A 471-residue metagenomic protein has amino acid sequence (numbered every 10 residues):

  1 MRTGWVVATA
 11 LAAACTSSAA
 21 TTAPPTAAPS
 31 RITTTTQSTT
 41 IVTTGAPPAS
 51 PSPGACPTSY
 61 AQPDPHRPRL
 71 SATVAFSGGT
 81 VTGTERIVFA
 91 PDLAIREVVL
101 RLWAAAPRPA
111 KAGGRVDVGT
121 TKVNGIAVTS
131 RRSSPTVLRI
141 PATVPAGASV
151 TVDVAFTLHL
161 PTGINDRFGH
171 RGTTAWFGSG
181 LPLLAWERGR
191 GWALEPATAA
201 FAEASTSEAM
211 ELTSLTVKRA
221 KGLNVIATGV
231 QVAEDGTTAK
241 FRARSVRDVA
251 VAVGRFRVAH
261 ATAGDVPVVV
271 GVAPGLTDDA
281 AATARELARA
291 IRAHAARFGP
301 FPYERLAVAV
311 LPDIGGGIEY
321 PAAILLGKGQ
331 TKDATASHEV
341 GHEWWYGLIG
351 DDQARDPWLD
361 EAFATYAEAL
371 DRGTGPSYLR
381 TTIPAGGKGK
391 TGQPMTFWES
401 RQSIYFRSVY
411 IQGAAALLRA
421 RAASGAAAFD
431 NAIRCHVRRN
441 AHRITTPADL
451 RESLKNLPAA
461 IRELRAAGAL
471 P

Functional and structural regions predicted by a protein language model:
C15, I41-T82: N-terminal, polar/Ser/Thr-rich
A75-S77, A281, G316, R439-P471: Beta/coil-rich, acidic/histidine-enriched accessory regions frequently appended to metallopeptidases
E85, T143-P145, E203-I226, F241-R242 (+4 more regions): Zn2+-dependent metallopeptidase catalytic core
R96-A127, G178, K218-L223: Solvent-exposed beta-hairpin/edge-strand motifs
R108-T173: A surface-exposed beta-strand-loop module
D153-V249: Extended, low-hydrophobicity, Ser/Thr/Pro/Gly-biased non-transmembrane segments
L215, R257-D356: Juxtacatalytic substrate-recognition/specificity segment
R355-A423, N440-R443, P458-P471: Acidic/His/Gly-enriched intrinsically disordered linker/tail segments that often contain short helix/coil "MoRF-like"
